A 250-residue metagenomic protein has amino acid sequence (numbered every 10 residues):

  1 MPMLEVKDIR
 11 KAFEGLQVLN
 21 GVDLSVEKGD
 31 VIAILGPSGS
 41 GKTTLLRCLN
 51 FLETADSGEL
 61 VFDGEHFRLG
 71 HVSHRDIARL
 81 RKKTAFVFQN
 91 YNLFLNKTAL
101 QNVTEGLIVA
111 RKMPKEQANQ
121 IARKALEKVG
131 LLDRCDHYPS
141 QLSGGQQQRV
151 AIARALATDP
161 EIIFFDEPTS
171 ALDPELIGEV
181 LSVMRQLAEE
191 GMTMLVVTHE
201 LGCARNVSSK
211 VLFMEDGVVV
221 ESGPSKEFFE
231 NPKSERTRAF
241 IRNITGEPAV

Functional and structural regions predicted by a protein language model:
P2-E5, I9-D216, V220-S222: ABC family nucleotide-binding domain
E215, K226-V250: C-terminal boundary and immediately downstream tail of ABC-type ATPase nucleotide-binding domains
